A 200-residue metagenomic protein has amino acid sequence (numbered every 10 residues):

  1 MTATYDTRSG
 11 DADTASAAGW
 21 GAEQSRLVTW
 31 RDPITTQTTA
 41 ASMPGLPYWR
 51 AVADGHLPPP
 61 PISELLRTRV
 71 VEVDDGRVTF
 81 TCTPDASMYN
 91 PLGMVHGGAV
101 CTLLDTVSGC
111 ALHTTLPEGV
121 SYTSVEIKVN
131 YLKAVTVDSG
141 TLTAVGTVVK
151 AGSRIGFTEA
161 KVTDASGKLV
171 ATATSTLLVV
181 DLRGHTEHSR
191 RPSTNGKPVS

Functional and structural regions predicted by a protein language model:
M1-S200: Terminal targeting signals and extreme-terminal segments of soluble enzymes
